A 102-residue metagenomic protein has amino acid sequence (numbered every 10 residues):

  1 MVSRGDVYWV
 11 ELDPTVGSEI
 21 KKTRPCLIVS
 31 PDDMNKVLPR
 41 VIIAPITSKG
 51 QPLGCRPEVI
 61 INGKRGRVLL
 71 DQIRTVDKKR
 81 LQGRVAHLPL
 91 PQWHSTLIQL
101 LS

Functional and structural regions predicted by a protein language model:
M1-S102: Conserved functional hotspots at enzyme active or ligand-binding sites that engage polyanionic ligands
